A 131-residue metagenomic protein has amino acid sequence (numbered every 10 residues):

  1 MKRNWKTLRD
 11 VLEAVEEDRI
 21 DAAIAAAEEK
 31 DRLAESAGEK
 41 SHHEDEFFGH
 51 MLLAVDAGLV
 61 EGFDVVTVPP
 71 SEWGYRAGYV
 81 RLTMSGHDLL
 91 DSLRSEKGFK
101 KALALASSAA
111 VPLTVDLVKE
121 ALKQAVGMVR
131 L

Functional and structural regions predicted by a protein language model:
K2-E39: Short amphipathic alpha-helical interface segments
W5-R9, D45-F48, V80, M84: Non-catalytic, well-ordered alpha-helical scaffold segments
V15-R19, A54, G58, L90-L93 (+2 more regions): Generic structural signal for hydrophobic core residues of well-folded globular domains
E28-L33, V65-S71, A104-S107: Short linear capping/connector segments at secondary-structure termini
E46-V60: Basic amphipathic alpha-helical segments that dock to polyanions
V65-S92: Accessory beta->alpha helical hairpin/"wing" motif in late/C-terminal subdomains of nucleic-acid enzymes
D91-L131: Exposed, interaction-prone assembly regions rather than primary DNA-binding/catalytic cores
